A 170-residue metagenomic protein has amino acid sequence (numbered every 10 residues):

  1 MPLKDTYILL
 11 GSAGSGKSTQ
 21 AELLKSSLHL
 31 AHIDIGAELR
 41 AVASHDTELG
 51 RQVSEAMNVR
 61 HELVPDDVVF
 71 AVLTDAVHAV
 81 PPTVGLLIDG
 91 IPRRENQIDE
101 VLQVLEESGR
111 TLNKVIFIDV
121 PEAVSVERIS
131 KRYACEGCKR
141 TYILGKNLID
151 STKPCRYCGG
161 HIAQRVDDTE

Functional and structural regions predicted by a protein language model:
M1-E170: Glycine-rich phosphate-binding loop of ATP-dependent small-molecule kinases
